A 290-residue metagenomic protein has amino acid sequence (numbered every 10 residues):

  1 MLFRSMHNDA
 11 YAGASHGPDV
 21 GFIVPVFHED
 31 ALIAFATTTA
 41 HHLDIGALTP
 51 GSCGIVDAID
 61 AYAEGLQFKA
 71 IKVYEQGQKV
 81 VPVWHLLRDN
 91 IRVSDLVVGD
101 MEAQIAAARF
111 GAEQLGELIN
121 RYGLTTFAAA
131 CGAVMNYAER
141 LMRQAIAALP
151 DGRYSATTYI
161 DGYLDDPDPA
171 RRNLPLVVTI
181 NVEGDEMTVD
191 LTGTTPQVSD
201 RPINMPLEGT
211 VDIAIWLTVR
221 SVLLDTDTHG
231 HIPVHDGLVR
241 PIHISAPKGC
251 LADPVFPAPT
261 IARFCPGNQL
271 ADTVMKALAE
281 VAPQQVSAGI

Functional and structural regions predicted by a protein language model:
M1-L2: Short, small-residue-biased leader/transition segments that mark boundaries at the very start of proteins
S5-M6, I23-P25, A34-T37, Q67 (+4 more regions): Structured core elements
A12-H16, L32-A34, H42-A47, E75 (+6 more regions): Flexible loop/turn segments at secondary-structure boundaries
P18-G21: Short, small/polar residue-rich loop motifs at catalytic or cofactor-binding pockets
F27-G116, V274, L278-A282, V286: Mobile "lid/hinge" segments at catalytic clefts and subdomain interfaces of large enzymes
L32, E75-Q76, P82-W84, Y122 (+7 more regions): Helix-loop-helix junctions within predominantly alpha-helical proteins
H85-V93, F110-G123, T188-V198, P247-F256: Short acidic (Asp/Glu) and glycine-rich catalytic loops that position anionic groups and cofactors
E113-P196: Accessory "access/gating" subregions that flank catalytic or transport cores
